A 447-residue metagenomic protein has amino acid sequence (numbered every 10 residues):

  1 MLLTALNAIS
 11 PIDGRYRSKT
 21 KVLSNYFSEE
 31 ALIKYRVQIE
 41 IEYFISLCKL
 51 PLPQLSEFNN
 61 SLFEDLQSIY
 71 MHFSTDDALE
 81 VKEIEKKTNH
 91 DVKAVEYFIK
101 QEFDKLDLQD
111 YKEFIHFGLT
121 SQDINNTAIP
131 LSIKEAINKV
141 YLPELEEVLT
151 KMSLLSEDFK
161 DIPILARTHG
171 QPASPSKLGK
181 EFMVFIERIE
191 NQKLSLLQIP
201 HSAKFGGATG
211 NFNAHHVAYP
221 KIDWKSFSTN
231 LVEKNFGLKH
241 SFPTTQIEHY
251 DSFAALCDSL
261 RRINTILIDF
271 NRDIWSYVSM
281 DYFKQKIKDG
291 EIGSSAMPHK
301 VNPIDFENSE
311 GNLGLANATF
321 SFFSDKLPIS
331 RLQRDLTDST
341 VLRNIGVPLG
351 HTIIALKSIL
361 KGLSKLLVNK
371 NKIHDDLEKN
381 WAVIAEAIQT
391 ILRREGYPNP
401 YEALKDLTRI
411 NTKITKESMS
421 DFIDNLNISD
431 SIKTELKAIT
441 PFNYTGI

Functional and structural regions predicted by a protein language model:
L2-F212, Y219-N230, G293-S294, F306-N308 (+4 more regions): A helix-coil-helix interface module used to build multimeric assemblies and to scaffold catalytic/cofactor sites
L2-K34, I39, S61, E85-N89 (+2 more regions): Glycine-rich cofactor/substrate-binding loops
E42-L47, F98, E102, A136 (+16 more regions): Generic, well-ordered alpha-helical scaffold segments in large soluble proteins
S121, H216-P220, H240-I247, I373 (+3 more regions): A structural signal for small-residue-enriched, beta-sheet-centric alpha/beta enzyme cores and oligomeric scaffold folds
K134-L142, E146, S153, M183-I186 (+7 more regions): Short amphipathic alpha-helical segments with heptad-repeat character
D158-I162, S195-Q198, S202, G237-F242 (+5 more regions): Conserved helix-loop functional segments at active or binding sites
P220-L313: Acidic, glycine-rich loop-and-beta core segments that form the ion-binding/anion-interacting portion of active sites
